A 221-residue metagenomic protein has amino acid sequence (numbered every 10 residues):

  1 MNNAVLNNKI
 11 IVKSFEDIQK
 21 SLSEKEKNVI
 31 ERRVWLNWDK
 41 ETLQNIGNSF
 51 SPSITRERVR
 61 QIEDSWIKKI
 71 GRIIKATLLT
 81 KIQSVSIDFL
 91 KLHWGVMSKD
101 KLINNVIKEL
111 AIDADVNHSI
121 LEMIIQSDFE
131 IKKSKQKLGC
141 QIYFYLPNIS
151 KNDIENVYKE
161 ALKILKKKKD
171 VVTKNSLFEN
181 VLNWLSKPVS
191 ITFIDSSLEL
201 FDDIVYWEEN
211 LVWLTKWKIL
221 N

Functional and structural regions predicted by a protein language model:
M1-N221: C-terminal non-catalytic scaffold/interaction domains in large multidomain proteins
